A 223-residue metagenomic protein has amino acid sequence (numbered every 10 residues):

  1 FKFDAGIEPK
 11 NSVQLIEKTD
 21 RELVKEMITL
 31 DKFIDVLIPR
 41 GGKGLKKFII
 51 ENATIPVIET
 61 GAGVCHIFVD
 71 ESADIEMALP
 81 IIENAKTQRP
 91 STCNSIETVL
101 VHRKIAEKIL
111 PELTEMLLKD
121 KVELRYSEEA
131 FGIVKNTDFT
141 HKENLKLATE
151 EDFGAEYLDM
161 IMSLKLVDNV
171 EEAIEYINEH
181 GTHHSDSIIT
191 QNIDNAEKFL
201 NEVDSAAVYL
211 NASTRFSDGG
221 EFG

Functional and structural regions predicted by a protein language model:
F1-S72: Rossmann-like NAD(P) dinucleotide-binding subdomain of oxidoreductase/dehydrogenase enzymes
F3, L45-D159: ALDH superfamily catalytic-core signature
L15-K18, L145-A148, L164-D168: Short acidic-hydrophobic, aromatic-tinged amphipathic segments that line or gate anion-handling sites
D35, E97, A206: Conserved acidic residues
L37, H102, A173: Residue-level signal for inorganic ion chemistry
V99-V101, D159-D168, H183-I188: Short, well-ordered beta-strand elements within core beta-sheets of diverse protein domains
E112, E175-G223: C-terminal core of ALDH-fold dehydrogenases
N169-V170, I193: Catalytic core of tubulin tyrosine ligase-like
